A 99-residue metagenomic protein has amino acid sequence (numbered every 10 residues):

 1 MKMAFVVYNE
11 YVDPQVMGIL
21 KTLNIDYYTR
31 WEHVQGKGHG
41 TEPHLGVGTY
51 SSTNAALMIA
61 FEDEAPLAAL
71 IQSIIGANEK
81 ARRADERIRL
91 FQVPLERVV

Functional and structural regions predicted by a protein language model:
M1-V99: Positively charged, small/polar-rich N-terminal and surface patches that mediate targeting and assembly and bind
